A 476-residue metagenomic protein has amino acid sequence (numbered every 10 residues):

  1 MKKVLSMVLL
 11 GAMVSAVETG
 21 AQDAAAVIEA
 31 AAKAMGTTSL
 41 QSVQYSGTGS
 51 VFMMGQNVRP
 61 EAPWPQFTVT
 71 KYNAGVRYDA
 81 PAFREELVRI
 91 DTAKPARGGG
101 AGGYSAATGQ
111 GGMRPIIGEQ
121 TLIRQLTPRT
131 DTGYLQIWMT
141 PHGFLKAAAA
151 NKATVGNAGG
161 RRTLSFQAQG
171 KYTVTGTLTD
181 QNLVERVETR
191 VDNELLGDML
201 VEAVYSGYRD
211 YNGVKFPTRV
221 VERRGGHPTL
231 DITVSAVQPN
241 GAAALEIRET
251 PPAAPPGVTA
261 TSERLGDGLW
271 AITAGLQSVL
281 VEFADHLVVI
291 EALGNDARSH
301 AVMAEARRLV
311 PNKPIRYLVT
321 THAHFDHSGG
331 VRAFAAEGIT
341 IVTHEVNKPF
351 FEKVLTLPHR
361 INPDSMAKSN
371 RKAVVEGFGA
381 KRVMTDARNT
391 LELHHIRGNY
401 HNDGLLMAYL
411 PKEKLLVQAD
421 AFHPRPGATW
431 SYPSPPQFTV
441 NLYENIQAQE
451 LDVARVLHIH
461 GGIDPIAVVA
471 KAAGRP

Functional and structural regions predicted by a protein language model:
S6-A16: Bacterial N-terminal signal peptides
A21, G159-R248, L406-P411, Q418-A419 (+2 more regions): Gly/Pro-enriched, hydrophobic low-complexity segments that function as extracytoplasmic propeptides/linkers
Q22-E29, R97-L183, V191-M199, E249-P256 (+3 more regions): Flexible, processing/modification-adjacent segments and terminal tails in exported/periplasmic/extracellular proteins
K33, T37-Q125, N157, D296: N-terminal mature ectodomain segment of secretory-pathway/periplasmic proteins
V221, L442-P476: Divalent-metal (often Zn2+) His-rich catalytic cores of metallo-beta-lactamase-fold enzymes
T229-F283: Zn-dependent metallo-beta-lactamase
E263-A306, L405-P424: Conserved beta-strand hairpin/beta-sheet module of binuclear metal-dependent hydrolase folds, prominently
A297-V342, A448-D452: Active-site metal-binding motif and surrounding structural segment of the metallo-beta-lactamase
